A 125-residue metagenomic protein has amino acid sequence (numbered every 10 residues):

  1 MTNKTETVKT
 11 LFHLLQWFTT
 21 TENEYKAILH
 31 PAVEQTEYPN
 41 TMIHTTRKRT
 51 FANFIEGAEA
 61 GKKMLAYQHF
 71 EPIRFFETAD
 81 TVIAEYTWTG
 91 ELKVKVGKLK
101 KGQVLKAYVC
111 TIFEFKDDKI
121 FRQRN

Functional and structural regions predicted by a protein language model:
M1-N125: C-terminal and inter-domain tail/linker signature
